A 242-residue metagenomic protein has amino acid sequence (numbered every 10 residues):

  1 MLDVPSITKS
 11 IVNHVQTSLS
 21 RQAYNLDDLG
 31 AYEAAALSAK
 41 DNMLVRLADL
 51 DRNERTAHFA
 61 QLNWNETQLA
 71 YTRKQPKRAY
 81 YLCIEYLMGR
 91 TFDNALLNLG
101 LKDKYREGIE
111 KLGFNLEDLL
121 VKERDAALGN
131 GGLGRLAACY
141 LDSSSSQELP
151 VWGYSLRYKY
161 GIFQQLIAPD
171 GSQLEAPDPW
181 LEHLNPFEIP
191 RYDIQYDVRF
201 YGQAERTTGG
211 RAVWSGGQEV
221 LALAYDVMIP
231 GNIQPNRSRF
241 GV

Functional and structural regions predicted by a protein language model:
M1-V242: A conserved ligand/cofactor-binding region detector
